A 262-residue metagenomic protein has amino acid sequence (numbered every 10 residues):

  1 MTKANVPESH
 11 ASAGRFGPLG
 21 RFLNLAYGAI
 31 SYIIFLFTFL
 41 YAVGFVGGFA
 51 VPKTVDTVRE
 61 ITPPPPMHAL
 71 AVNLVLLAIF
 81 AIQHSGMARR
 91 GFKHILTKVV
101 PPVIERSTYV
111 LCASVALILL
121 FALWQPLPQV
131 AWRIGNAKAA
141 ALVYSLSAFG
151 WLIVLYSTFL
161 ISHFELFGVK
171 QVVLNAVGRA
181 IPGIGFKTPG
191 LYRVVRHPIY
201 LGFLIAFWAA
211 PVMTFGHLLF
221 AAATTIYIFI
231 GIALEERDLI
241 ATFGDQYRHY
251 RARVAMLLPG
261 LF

Functional and structural regions predicted by a protein language model:
M1-L23: Short, Lys/Arg-rich, polar N-terminal cytosolic tail immediately upstream of the first transmembrane signal-anchor
P18-I34: Alpha-helical transmembrane segments and their helix-start/interface "positive-inside/aromatic belt" motifs in integral
Y32-K53: Alpha-helical transmembrane segments of multi-pass membrane proteins
F37, Y41-G44, M67, L76 (+3 more regions): Hydrophobic transmembrane alpha-helices
G48-T62, F92-T97, P126-N136: Membrane-interface helix termini and inter-helical loops of multi-pass transporters
T57-H68, H94-C112, V177-I181: Juxtamembrane helix-capping/reentrant segments at transmembrane boundaries
P64-A78, A139-Y156: Alpha-helical transmembrane segments
I82-V99: Membrane-helix interface/capping segments
